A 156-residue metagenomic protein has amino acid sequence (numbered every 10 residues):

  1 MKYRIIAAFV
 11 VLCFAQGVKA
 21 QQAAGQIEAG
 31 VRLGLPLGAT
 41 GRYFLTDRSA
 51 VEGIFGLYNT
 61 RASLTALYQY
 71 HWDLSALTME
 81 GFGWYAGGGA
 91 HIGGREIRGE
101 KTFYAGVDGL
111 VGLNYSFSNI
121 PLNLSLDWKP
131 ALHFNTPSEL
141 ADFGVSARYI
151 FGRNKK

Functional and structural regions predicted by a protein language model:
R4-F14: Sec-dependent N-terminal signal peptides
F14-A20: Sec/Tat signal peptide C-region and signal peptidase I cleavage site
A20-G25, R48, D73-G83, G99 (+3 more regions): Short loop/turn motifs that connect adjacent beta-strands in outer-membrane beta-barrel proteins
G25-I27, L33-L37, T60-L64, F82 (+2 more regions): Residues that define the transmembrane beta-barrel architecture of outer-membrane proteins
E28-G30, T40, A50-I54, Y85-G87 (+1 more regions): Residue-level detector of the transmembrane beta-barrel scaffold of outer-membrane proteins
V31-L33, A39-Y43, A66-Y70, G88-A90 (+3 more regions): Residues on the lipid-exposed face of transmembrane beta-strands in outer-membrane beta-barrel proteins
P36-G38, Y58-T60, D73-S75, H91-I97 (+2 more regions): Sequence/structural signature of outer-membrane beta-barrel proteins
T78-S125: Mid-chain, well-packed structural core segment of small domains
